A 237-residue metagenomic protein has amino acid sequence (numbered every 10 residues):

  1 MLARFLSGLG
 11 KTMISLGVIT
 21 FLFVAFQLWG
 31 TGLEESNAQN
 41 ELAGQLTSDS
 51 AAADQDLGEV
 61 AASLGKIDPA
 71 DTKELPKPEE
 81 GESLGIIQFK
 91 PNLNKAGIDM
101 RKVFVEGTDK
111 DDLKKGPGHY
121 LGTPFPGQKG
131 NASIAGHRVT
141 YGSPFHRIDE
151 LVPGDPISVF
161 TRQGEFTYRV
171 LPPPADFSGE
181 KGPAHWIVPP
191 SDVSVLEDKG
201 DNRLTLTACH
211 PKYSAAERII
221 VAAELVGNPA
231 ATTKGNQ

Functional and structural regions predicted by a protein language model:
M1-G17: N-terminal Sec-pathway targeting helices
G8, T20-Q237: Solvent-exposed, non-transmembrane regions of membrane-associated and secreted proteins
